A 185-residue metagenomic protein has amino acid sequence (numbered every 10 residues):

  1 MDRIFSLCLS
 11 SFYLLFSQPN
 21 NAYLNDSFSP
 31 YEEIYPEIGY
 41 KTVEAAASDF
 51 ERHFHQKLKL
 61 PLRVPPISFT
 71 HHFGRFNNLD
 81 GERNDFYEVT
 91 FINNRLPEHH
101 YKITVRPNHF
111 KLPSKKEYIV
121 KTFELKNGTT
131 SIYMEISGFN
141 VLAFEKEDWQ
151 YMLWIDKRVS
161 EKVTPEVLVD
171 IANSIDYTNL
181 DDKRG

Functional and structural regions predicted by a protein language model:
M1-L24: Sec-dependent N-terminal signal peptides of Gram-positive bacterial secreted proteins and lipoproteins
D2-R3, K59, V163-E166: Residue-level detector of secondary-structure boundary/capping sites
L9, Y13-L14, L60-P66, W154: Generic low-polarity alpha-helical segments
Y23-L24, I119-G185: A short, solvent-exposed beta-edge/loop patch
D26-N140: Short, solvent-exposed recognition patches
